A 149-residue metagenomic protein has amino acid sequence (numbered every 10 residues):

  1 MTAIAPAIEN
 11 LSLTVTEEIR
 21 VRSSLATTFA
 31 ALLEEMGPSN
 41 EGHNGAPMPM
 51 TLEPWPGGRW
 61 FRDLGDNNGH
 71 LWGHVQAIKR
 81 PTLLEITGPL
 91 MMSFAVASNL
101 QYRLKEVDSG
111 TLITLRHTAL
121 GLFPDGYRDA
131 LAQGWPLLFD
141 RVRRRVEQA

Functional and structural regions predicted by a protein language model:
M1-T14: Short acidic N-proximal helix/loop "leader" segments that mark the beginning of a domain or an inter-domain linker
L11, E41-P47, T51, P136-L138 (+1 more regions): Structured surface interface patches that mediate subunit assembly and partner/cofactor docking
T16, S23, E34-L71, P81-L83: Short beta-edge strand/loop motif at the mouth of beta-sheet-based domains
L33-E34, D140: Solvent-exposed alpha-helix faces
M50-L52, F61, G65-D108, T118-L120 (+1 more regions): Hydrophobic-ligand binding "helix-grip"
I113-H117: Short, well-ordered beta-strand elements
A119-A149: A conserved amphipathic terminal alpha-helix motif
